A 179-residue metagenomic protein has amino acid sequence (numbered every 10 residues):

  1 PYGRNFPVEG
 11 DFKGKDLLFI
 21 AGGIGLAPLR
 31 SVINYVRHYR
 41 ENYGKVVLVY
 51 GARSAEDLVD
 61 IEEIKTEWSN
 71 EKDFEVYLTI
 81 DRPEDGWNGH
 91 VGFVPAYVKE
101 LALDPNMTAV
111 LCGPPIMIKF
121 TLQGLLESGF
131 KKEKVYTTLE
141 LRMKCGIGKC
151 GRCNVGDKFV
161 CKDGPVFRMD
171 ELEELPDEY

Functional and structural regions predicted by a protein language model:
P1-M143: FNR/FR-type flavoprotein reductase catalytic core
L58, I147, E171: Short acidic, gly/pro-rich beta-turn/loop elements at beta-sheet edges and active-site/ligand-binding grooves
I116, E140-P165: Local cysteine-cluster metal-coordination motifs and their immediate loop/turn environment, predominantly Fe-S cluster
F167-Y179: Short microdomains enriched in Cys/His and/or Lys/Arg
